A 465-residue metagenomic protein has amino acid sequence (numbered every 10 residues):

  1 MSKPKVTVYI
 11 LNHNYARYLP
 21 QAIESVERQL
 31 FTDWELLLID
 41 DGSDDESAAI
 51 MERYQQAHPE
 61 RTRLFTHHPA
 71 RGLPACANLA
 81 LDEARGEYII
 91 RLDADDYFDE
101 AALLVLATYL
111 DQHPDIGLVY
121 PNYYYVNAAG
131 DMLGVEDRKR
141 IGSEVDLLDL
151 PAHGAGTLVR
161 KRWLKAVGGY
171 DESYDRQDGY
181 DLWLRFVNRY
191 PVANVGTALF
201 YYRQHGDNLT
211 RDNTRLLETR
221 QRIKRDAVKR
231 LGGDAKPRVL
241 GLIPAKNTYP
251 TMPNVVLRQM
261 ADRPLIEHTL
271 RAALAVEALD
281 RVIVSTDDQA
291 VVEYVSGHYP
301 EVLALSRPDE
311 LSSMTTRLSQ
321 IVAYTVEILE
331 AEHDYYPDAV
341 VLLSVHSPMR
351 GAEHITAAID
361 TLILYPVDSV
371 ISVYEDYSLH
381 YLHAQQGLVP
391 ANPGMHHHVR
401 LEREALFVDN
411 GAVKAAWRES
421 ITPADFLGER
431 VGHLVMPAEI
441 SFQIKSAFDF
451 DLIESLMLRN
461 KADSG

Functional and structural regions predicted by a protein language model:
E24-D33, A272-L279: Short, acidic, metal-binding catalytic loop of nucleotide-sugar glycosyltransferases
D40-A49, P69, D93, D287-V291: A conserved acidic beta->alpha catalytic loop
E46, D96-Y109, T315-T316, P337 (+1 more regions): Acidic donor-binding/catalytic loop of UDP-sugar-dependent glycosyltransferases, especially processive GT2
H67-A84, T316-I321: Glycine-rich, basic loop-to-helix element that forms the pyrophosphate-binding segment of sugar-nucleotide handling
I89, V340: Short aromatic/hydrophobic "clamp" motif used to bind/position activated sugar donors
A101-L133, T361-V370: Conserved donor NDP-sugar-binding/catalytic core segment of glycosyltransferases
G130, Q320, Y324, A339 (+1 more regions): Conserved core of the sugar-phosphate nucleotidyltransferase
G142-Q221: Conserved nucleotide-sugar donor-binding catalytic segment
